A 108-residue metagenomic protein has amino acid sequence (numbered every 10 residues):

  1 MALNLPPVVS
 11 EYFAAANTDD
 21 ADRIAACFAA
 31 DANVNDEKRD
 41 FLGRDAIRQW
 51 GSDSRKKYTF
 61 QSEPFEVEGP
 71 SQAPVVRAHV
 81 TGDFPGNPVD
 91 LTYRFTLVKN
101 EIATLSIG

Functional and structural regions predicted by a protein language model:
M1-T18, D22, A26: Short, low-complexity N-terminal intrinsically disordered segments enriched in polar/charged residues
A32-L42: A short gly/proline-enriched turn/hairpin at secondary-structure junctions
F41-Q49: Short beta-edge strand/loop motif at the mouth of beta-sheet-based domains
R48-T92: Surface-exposed, charged secondary-structure patches
D90-G108: Short beta-strand edge/turn micro-motifs at domain boundaries
